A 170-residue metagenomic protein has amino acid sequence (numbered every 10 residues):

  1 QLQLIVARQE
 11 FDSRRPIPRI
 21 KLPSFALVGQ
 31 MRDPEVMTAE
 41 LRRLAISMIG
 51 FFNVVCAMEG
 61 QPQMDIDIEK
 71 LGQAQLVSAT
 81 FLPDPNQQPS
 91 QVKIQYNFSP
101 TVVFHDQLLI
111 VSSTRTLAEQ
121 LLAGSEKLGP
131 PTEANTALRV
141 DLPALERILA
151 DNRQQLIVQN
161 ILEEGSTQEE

Functional and structural regions predicted by a protein language model:
Q1-E170: Signature of soluble extracytoplasmic/periplasmic domains of secreted precursors and cell-surface proteins
